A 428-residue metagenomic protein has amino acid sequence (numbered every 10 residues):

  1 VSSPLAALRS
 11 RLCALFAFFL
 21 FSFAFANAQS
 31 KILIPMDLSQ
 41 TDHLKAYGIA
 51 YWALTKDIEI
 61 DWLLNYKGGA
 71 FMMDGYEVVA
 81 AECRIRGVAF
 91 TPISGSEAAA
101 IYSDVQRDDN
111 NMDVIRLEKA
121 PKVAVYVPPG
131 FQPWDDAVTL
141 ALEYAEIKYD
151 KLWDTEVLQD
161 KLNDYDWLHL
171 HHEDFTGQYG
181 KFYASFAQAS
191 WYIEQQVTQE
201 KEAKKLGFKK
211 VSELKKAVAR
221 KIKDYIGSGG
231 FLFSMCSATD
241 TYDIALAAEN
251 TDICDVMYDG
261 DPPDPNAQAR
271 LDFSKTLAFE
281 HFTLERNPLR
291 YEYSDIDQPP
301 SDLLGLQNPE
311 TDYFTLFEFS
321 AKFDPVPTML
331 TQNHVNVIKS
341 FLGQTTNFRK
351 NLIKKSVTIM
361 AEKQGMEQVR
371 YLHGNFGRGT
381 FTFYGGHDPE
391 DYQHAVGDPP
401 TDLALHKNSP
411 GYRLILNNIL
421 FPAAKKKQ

Functional and structural regions predicted by a protein language model:
V1-A14: Bacterial N-terminal signal peptides that target proteins for export
R11-A24: Bacterial N-terminal signal peptides
N27-D136, A145: Hydrophobic targeting/anchoring helices
Q29-P35, T41-M72, K350-Q428: Extracellular ligand-binding/catalytic regions of CAZymes and related secreted enzymes and adhesion modules
K31-I32, D37, T41, F71-A81 (+2 more regions): Helical hinge/lid and interdomain linker segments adjacent to catalytic or ligand-binding clefts that mediate domain
E59-Y66, L152-T155, M257-D259: Surface-exposed patches in mature extracellular/periplasmic domains of secreted proteins
D136, E143, D240, R270-V396: Catalytic beta-strand/loop cores that center a nucleophilic Ser/Cys/Thr and support acyl-enzyme chemistry
F208, A247, V256-Y258, P265-R270: Catalytic cores of eukaryotic secretory-pathway lumenal/extracellular enzymes that build and remodel glycoconjugates
